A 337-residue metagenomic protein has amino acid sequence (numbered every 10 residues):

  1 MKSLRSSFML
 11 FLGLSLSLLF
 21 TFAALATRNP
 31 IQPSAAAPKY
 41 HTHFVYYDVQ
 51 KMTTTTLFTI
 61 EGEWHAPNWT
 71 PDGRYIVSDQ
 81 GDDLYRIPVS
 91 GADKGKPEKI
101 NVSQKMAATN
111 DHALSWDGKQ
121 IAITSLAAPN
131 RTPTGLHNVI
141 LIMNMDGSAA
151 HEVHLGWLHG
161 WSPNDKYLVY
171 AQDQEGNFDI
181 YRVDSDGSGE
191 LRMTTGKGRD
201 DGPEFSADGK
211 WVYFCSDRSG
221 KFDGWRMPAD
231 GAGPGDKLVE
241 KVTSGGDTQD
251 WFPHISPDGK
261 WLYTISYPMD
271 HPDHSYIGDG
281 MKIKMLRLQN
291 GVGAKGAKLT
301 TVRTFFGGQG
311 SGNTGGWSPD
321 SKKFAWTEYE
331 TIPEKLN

Functional and structural regions predicted by a protein language model:
F11-T21: Bacterial N-terminal signal peptides
P30-M52: Blade/loop signatures of beta-propeller domains
S34-K39, I60-W64, I76-Y85, V102-T109 (+10 more regions): A flexible loop/linker signature enriched in serine peptidases of the S9 family
V49-Q50, V89-D93, N144-S148, D184-S188 (+2 more regions): Short loop/turn segments that connect beta-strands within beta-propeller blades
T53-F58, P97-V102, A149-V153, G189-T194 (+2 more regions): A short beta-strand motif characteristic of beta-propeller blades
P71-D72, W116-D117, P163-N164, A207-D208 (+2 more regions): Residue-level detector of Asp-centered blade-edge/turn motifs that repeat once per structural unit in beta-propeller
I76, I121, D165-L168, V212 (+2 more regions): Hydrophobic beta-strand positions that form the internal "hydrophobic ladder" of WD40/Gbeta-like beta-propeller blades
